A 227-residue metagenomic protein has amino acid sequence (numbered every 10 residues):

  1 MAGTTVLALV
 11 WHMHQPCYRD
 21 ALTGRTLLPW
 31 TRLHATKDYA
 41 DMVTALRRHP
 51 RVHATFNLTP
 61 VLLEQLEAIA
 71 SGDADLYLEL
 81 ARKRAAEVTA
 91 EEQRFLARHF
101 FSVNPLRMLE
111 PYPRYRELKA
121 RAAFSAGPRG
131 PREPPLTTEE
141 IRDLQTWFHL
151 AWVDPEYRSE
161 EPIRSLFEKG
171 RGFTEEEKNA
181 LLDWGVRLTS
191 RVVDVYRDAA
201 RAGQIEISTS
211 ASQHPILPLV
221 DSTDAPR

Functional and structural regions predicted by a protein language model:
M1-R227: Catalytic cores of glycan-processing enzymes that make or break glycosidic bonds
